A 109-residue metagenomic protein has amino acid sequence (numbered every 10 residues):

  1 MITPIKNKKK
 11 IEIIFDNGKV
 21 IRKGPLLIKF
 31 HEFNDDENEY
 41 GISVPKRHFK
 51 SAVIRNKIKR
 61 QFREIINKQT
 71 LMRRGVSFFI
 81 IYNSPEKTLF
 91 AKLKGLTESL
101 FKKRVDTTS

Functional and structural regions predicted by a protein language model:
M1-S109: Positively charged, solvent-exposed patches that mediate nucleic-acid binding
